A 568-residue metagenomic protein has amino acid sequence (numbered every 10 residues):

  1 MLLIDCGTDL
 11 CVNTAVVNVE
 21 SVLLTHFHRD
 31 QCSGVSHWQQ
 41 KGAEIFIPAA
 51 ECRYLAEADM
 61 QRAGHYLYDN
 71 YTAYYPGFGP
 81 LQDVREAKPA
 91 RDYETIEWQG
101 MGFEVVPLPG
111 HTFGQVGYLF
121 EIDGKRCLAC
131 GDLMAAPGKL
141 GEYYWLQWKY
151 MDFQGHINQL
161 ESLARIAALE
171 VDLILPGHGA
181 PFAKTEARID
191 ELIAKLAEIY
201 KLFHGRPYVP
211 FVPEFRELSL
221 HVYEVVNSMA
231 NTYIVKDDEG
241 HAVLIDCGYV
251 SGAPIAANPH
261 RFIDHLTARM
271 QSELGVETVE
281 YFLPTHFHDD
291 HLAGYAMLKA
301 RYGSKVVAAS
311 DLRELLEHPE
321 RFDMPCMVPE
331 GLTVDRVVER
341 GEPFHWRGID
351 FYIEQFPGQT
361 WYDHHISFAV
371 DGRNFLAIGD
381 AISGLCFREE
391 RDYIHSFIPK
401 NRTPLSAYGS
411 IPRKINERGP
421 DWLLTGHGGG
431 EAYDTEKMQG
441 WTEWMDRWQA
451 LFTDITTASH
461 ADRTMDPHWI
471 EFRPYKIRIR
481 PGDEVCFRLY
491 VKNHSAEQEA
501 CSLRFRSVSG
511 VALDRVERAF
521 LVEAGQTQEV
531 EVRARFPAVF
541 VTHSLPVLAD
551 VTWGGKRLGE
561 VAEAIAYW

Functional and structural regions predicted by a protein language model:
L3, T95, G102-E191, L196 (+3 more regions): Metallo-beta-lactamase
T8-T95, S251-A253, D264-H345: Active-site HxH/HxHxD metal-binding segment of metal-dependent hydrolases
Q449-R480: Low-complexity, acidic Ser/Thr/Pro/Gly-rich terminal tails and inter-domain linkers that flank the onset of structured
G482-R488, Q528-E529, T542-V547: Short, solvent-exposed loop/turn segments enriched in Ser/Thr/Gly
V491-S495: Asparagine-centered strand-capping/turn motif at beta-strand->loop junctions
A496-G510, D550: Short acidic, flexible loop segments centered on an aromatic residue
V511-A538: Intrinsically disordered, low-complexity Pro/Gly/Ser/Thr-rich segments with frequent PxxP/GP/PP motifs and embedded
A538-W568: Terminal connector regions
